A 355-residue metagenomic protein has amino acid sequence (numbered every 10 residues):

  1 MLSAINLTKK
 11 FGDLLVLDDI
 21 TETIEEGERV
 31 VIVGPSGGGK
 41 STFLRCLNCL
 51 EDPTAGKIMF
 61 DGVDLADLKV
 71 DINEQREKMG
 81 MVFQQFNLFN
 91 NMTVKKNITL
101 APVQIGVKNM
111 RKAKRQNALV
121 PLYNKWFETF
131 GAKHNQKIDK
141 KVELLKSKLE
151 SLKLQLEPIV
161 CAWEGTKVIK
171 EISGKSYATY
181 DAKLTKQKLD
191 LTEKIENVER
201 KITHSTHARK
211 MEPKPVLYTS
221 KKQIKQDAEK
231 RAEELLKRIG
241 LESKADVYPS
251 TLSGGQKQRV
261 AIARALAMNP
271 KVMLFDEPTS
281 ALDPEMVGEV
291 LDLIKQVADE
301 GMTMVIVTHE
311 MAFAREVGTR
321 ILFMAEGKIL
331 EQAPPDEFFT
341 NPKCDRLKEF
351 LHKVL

Functional and structural regions predicted by a protein language model:
N48: Helix-to-loop junction immediately C-terminal to a conserved catalytic motif
L65-G80, Q104, Q116, Y123 (+2 more regions): ABC ATPase NBD coupling module
Y248-L252, Q256: Conserved ABC ATPase signature
A267-K271: A short, proline-enriched helix->beta-strand linker immediately N-terminal to the Walker B motif in ABC-type P-loop
M273-D276: Catalytic Walker B motif of ABC-type/P-loop ATPase nucleotide-binding domains
